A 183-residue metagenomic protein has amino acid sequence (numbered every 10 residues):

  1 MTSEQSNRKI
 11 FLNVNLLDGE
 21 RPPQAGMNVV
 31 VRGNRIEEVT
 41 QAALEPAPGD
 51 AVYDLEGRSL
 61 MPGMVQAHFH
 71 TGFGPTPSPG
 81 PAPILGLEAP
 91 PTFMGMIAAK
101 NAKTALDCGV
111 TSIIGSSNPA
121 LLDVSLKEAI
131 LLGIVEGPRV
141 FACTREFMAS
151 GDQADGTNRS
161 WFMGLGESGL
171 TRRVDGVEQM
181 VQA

Functional and structural regions predicted by a protein language model:
M1-N7, L16, E20-M61, I84: Histidine-rich, glycine-flanked metal-binding segment
N15, T40-Q41, V52, A99-K103 (+2 more regions): A generic local structural motif
R21-P22, V65, V140, D152: Short capping/connector residues at structural and topological boundaries
M27, A67, P138: Change "...and in nucleic-acid phosphodiester-cleaving endonucleases..." to "...and in nucleic-acid processing enzymes
Y53, I114-G115, A142: General beta-strand structural signal in soluble alpha/beta enzymes
R58-I134, S150-Q153: Metal-associated gating/positioning segment near the N- to mid-region
L131-A183: Metal-coordinating catalytic core of metallo-dependent amide/deamination hydrolases
